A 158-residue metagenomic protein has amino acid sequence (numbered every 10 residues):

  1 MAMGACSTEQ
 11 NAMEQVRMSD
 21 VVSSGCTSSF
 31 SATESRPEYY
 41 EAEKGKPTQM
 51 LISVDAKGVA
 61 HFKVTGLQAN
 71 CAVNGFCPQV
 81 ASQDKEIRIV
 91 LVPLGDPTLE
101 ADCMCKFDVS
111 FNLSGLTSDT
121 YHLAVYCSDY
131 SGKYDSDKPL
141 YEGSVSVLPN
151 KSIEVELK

Functional and structural regions predicted by a protein language model:
M3-A5: C-terminal motif of bacterial Sec signal peptides marking the signal peptidase cleavage site
E9-I89, D135-K158: Primarily secretory-pathway and cell-envelope proteins
D55, S82, D102-K106, L116-S118 (+1 more regions): Surface-exposed coil/turn segments at beta-strand junctions on protein surfaces, enriched
A81-I87, L94, S128-Y130: Change "in extracellular beta-sheet-rich domains … of secreted and cell-surface proteins" to "in beta-sheet-rich domains
V90-N112: An anionic, turn-rich surface loop/hairpin at beta-sheet edges that serves as a generic interaction/coordination patch
G95-L99, S128-K138: Short acidic/polar inter-strand loop motif in beta-rich domains
L113, T117, Y141: Short, surface-exposed tryptophan/glycine-enriched loops that mediate extracellular molecular recognition
D119-A124: A short tyrosine-centered beta-strand micro-motif
